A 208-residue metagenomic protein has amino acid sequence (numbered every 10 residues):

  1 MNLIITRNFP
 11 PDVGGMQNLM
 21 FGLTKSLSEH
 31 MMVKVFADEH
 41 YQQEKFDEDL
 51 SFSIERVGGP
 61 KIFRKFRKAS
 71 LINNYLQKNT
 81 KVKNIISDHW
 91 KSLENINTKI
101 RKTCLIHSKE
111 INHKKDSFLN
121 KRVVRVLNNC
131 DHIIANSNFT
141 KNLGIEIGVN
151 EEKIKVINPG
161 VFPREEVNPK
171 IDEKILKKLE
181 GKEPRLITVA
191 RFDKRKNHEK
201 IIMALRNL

Functional and structural regions predicted by a protein language model:
M1, E48, P169-R185: Nucleotide-sugar donor-binding and catalytic loop/hinge architecture of NDP-sugar-dependent glycosyltransferases
T6-V13, L19-R64, T140: N-terminal strand-loop element at the rim of the active site of nucleotide-sugar-dependent glycosyltransferases
D12, F63, S92-E94, T103-F118 (+1 more regions): A short, histidine- and acid-enriched strand-loop-helix "catalytic/donor-clamping" loop that lines the nucleotide-sugar
V13, P163-R164, D193-H198: A short, basic/aromatic alpha-helical/loop segment that forms part of the nucleotidyl-sugar donor-binding site
I85-I86, N129-S137: A short beta-strand/loop micro-motif in the catalytic core of glycosyltransferases that engages the nucleotide-sugar
I86-S92: Short His-centered aromatic/hydrophobic patch
F139, G160: Carbohydrate-associated surface elements
K178-K196, I202-L205: Conserved donor-binding/catalytic core segment of Leloir-type glycosyltransferases
